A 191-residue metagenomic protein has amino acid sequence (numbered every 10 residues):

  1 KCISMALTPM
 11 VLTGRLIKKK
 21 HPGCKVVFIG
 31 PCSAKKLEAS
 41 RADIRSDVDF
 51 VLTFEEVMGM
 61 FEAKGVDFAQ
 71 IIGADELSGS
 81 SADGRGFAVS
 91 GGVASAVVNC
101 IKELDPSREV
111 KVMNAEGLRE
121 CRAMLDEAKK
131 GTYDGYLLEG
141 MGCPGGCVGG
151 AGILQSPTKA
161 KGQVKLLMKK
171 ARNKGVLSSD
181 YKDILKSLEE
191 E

Functional and structural regions predicted by a protein language model:
K1-E191: Iron-sulfur-associated redox domains of electron-transfer enzymes in respiratory and anaerobic energy metabolism
